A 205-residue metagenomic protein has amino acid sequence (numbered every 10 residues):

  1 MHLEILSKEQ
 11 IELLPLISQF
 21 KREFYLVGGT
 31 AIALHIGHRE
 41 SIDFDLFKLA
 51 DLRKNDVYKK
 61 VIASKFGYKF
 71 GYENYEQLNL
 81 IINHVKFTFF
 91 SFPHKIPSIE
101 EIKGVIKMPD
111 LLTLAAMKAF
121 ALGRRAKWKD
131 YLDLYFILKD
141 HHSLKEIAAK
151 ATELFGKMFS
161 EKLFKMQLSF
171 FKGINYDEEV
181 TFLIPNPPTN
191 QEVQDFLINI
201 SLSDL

Functional and structural regions predicted by a protein language model:
M1-L205: Compositionally biased terminal segments of proteins
